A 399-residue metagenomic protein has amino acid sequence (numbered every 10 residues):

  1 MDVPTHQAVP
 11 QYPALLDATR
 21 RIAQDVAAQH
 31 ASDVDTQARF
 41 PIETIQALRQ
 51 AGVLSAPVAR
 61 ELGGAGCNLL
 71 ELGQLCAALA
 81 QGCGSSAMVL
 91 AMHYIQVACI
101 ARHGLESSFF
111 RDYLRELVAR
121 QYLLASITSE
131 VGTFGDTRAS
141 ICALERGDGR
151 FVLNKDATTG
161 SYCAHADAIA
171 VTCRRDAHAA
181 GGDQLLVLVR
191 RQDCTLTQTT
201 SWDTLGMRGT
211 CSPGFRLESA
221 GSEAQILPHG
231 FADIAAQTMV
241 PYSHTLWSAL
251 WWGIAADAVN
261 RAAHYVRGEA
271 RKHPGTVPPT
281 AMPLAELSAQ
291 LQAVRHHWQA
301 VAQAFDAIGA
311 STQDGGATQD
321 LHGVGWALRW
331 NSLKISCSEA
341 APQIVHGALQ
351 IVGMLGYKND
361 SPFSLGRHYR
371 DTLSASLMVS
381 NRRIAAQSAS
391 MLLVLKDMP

Functional and structural regions predicted by a protein language model:
D17, G253, A285-Q292, N331 (+3 more regions): Generic structural signal for well-ordered, non-transmembrane alpha-helical segments in soluble/cytosolic regions
A31-D35, A293-S336, L349-N359: C-terminal helix-coil-helix/basic helical segment that borders enzyme active sites and/or dimer interfaces and provides
I42-Q50, S55-S161: Glycine-rich flavin
D156-L196: A short core secondary-structure module
T158-C163, S243-W247, M378-V379: Glycine-rich phosphate/pyrophosphate-binding beta-alpha loops
W202-Q292: Glycine-rich beta->alpha junctions and the first turn(s) of the following alpha-helix
Q343-Q350, A386: Short segments within alpha-helical structural elements
V352-P399: Glycine-rich phosphate/cofactor-binding loops in nucleotide/flavin-utilizing enzymes
